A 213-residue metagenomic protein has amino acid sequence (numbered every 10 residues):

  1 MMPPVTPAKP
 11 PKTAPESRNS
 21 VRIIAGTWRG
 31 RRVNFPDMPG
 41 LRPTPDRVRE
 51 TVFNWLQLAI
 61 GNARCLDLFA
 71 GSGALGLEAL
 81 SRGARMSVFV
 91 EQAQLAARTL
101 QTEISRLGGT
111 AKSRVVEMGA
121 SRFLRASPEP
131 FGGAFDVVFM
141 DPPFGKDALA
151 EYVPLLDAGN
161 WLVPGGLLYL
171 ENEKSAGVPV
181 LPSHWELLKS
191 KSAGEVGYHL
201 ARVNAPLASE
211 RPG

Functional and structural regions predicted by a protein language model:
M1-G213: Class I S-adenosyl-L-methionine-dependent methyltransferase catalytic core
